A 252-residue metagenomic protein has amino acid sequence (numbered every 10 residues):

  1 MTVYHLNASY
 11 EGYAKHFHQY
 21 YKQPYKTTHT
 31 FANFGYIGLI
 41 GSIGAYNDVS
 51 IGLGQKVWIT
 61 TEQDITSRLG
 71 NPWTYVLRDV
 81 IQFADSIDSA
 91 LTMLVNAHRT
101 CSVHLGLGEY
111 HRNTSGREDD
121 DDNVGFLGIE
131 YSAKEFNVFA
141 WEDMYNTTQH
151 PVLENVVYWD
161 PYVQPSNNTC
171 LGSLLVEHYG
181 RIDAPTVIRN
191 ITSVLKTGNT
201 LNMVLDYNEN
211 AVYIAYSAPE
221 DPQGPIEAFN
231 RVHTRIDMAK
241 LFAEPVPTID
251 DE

Functional and structural regions predicted by a protein language model:
M1-P72, T100-H104, T200: A contiguous strand-loop segment
T30, A45, I51, N71 (+2 more regions): Cysteine-dependent hydrolase recognition
D79-E252: C-terminus-biased signal that marks the final domain/tail of proteins
